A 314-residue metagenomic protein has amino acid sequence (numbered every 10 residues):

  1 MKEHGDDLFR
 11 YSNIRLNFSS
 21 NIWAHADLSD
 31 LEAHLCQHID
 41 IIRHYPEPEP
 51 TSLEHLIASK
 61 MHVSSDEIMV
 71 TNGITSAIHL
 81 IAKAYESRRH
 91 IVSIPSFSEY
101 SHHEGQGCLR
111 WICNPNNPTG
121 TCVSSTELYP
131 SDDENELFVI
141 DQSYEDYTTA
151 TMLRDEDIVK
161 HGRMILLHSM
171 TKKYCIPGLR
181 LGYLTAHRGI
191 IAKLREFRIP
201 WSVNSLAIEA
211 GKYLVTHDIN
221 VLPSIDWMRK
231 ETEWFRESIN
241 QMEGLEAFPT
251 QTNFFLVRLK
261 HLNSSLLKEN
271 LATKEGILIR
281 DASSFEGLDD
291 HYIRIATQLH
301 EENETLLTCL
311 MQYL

Functional and structural regions predicted by a protein language model:
M1-H44, E136: N-terminal "arm"/small-domain region of PLP-dependent enzymes with the aminotransferase-like
D27-L28, M164-Q241, L245-F248: PLP-dependent aminotransferase class I/II
S29-D30, L262-E269, E301-T305: Short, conserved charged micro-motifs
P50-L53, S65-R88: Conserved beta-loop-alpha segment that forms the PLP phosphate-binding cup at the N-terminus of a helix
S76, A82-E127: PLP-dependent aminotransferase-like
T121-F138, Q142-I176: Active-site pre-lysine segment of PLP-dependent enzymes
M242-E275: Conserved PLP-binding catalytic core of the aspartate aminotransferase-like
T273-K274, E286-L314: PLP-dependent enzyme catalytic core of the Aspartate aminotransferase-like
